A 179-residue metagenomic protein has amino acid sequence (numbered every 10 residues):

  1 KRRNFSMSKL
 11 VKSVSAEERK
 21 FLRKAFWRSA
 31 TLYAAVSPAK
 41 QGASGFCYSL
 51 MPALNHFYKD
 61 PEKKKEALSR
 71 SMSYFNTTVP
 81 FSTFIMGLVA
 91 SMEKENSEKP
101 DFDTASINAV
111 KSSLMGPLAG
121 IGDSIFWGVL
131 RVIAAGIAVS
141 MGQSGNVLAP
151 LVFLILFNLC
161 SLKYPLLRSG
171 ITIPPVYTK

Functional and structural regions predicted by a protein language model:
R3-D103: Soluble N-terminal domains of membrane-associated systems
R19-S29, D60-E62, A105, F126 (+4 more regions): Non-transmembrane, interaction-prone segments in cytosolic or luminal domains
T77, S91-K99, I133, I137 (+1 more regions): Short amphipathic alpha-helical patches
E93, S97-P117, Y177-K179: Short membrane-interface loop/juxtamembrane segments of multi-pass integral membrane proteins
A105-S140: Transmembrane alpha-helical segments and their cytosolic interface motifs in multi-pass membrane proteins
V132-I133, S140-K179: Membrane-embedded alpha-helical modules
